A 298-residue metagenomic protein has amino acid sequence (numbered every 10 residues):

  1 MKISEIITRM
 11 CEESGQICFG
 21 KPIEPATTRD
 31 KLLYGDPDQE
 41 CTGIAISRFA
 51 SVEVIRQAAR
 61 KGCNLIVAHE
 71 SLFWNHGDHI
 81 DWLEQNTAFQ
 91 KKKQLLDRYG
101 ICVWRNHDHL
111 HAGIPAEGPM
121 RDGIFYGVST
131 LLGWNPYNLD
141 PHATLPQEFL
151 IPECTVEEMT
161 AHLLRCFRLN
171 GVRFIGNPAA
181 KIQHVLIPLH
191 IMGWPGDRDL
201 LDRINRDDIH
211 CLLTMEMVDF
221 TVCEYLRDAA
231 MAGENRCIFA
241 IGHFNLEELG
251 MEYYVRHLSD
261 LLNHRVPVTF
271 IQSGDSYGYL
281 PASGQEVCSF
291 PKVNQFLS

Functional and structural regions predicted by a protein language model:
M1-S298: Active-site catalytic microenvironments in core metabolic enzymes, especially phosphate/sugar-handling
